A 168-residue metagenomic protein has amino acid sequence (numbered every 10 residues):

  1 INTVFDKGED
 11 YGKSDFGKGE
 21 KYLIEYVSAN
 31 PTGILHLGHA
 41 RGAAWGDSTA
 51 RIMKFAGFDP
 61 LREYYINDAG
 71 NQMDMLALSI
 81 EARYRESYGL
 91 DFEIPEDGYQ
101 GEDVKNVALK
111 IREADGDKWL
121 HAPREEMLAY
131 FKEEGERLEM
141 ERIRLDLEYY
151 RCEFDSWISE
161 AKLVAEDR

Functional and structural regions predicted by a protein language model:
I1-R168: NTP-dependent nucleotidyl-transfer catalytic core
